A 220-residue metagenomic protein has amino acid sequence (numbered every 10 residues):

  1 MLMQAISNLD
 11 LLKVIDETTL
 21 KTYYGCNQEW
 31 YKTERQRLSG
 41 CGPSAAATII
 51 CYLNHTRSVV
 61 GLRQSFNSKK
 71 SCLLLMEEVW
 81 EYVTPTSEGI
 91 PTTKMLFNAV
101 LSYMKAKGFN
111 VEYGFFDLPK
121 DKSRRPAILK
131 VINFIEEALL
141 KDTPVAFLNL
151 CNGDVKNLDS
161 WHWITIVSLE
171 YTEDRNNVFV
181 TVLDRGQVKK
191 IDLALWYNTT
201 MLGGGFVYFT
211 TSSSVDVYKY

Functional and structural regions predicted by a protein language model:
M1-S102: Active-site-adjacent structural segments surrounding the nucleophilic cysteine of cysteine proteases and isopeptidases
G40, E112-G114, V145-L148: Structural recognition of the beta-strand scaffold that forms the well-ordered cores of secreted hydrolase catalytic
A46, K105, Y171: Residue-level marker of positions within ordered structural domains that often coincide with functionally constrained
H55, N110, L193: Conserved catalytic or regulatory cores that recognize and/or transform ribose-phosphate-containing ligands
G89, T93, R124-I128, A138-L140: Hydrophobic alpha-helical segments and helix-packing faces
N98-V100, K107-E136, N198: Charged linear interaction tracts used for macromolecular binding and regulation
I128-F134, A138-K141, L148-Y220: Active-site signature of cysteine proteases
